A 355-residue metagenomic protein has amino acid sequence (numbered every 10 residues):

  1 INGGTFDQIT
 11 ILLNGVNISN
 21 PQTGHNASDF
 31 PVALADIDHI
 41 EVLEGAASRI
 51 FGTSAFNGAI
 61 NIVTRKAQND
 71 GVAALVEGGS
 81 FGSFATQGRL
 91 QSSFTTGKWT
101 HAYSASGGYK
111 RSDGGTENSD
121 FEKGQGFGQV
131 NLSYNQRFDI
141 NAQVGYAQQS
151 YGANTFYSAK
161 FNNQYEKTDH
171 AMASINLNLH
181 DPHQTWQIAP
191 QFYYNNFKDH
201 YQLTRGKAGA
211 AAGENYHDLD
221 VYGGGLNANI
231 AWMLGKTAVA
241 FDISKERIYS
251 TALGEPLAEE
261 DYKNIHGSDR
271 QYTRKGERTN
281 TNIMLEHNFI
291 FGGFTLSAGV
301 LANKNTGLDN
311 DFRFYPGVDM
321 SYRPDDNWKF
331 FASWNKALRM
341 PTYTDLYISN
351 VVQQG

Functional and structural regions predicted by a protein language model:
I1-V16, N20: Extracytoplasmic beta-strand/coil segments of soluble accessory domains associated with Gram-negative outer-membrane
V16-E44, V63-R65: Short acidic/polar hinge/loop motifs at secondary-structure boundaries that mediate gating or recognition
Q22, S150, K198, T306-L308 (+3 more regions): Surface-exposed extracellular loop regions of Gram-negative outer-membrane beta-barrel proteins, predominantly
A59, T64-F94, G107, S112-S119 (+1 more regions): Short strand-turn segments of transmembrane beta-barrel domains in outer membranes, especially the first one or two
D70, G97-Y103, Q136-A142, H183-I188 (+4 more regions): Repeated loop/turn-to-beta-strand initiation elements of outer-membrane beta-barrel proteins
R89-S112, F127, A147, A189-G206 (+4 more regions): Surface-exposed extracellular loop regions of Gram-negative outer-membrane beta-barrel proteins
S112-S119, K123, R137-I188, F192-V221 (+1 more regions): Flexible loop and strand-edge segments within Gram-negative outer membrane beta-barrel domains
A211-S297, W334: Outer-membrane beta-barrel transmembrane domain signature of Gram-negative proteins, especially the mid-to-C-terminal
